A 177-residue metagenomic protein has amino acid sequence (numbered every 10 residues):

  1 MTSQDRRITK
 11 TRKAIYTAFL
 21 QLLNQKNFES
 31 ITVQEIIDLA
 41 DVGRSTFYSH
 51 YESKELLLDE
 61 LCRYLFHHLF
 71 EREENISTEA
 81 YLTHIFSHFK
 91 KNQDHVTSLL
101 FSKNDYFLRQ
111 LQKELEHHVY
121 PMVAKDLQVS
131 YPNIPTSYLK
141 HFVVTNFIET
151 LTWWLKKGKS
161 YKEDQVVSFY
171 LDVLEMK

Functional and structural regions predicted by a protein language model:
M1-K26, E35: Basic, helix-initiating cap at the start of DNA-binding domains
I15, Q34-L39, F47, F89: Append "Primarily bacterial transcriptional regulators
I15, S30, V42, S53-L58: Short amphipathic alpha-helical segment with a characteristic S/N-K-E followed by hydrophobic residues
Q21-N24, I31, L61-I85, V96-T97: Amphipathic alpha-helical linker/stalk segments
D41-H50, F147: Short hydrophobic/aromatic patch on the recognition helix
S77-V123: Helical hydrophobic small-molecule/effector-binding pocket
S87, W153-K177: C-terminal peripheral helix-coil segments that are non-catalytic and often amphipathic
D105-E149: Amphipathic alpha-helical packing segments from all-alpha helical-bundle domains
